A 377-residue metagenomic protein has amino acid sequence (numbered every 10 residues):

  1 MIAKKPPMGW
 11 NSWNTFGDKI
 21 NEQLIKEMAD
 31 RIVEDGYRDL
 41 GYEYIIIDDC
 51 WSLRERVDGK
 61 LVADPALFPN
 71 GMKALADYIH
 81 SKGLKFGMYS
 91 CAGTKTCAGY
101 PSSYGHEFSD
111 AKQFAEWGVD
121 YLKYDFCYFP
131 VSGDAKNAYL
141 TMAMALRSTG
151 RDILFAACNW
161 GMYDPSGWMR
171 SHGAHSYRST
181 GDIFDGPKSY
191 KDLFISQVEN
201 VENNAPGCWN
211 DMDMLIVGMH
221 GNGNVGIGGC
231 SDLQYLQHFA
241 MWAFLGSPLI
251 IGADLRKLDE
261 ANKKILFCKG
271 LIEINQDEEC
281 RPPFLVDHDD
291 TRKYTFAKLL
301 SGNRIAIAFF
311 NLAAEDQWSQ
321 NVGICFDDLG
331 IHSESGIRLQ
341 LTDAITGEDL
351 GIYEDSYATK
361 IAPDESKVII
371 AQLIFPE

Functional and structural regions predicted by a protein language model:
P6-S12, G41-I47, K85-S90, D120-D125 (+7 more regions): Structural recognition of the beta-strand scaffold that forms the well-ordered cores of secreted hydrolase catalytic
W13-T15, C50, C91-K95, C127-F129 (+2 more regions): Active-site beta-loop-alpha junctions enriched in small/polar residues
L24-S132: Aromatic-lined carbohydrate-binding/catalytic grooves of carbohydrate-active enzymes
H106-S109, N137, S148, L154-D254 (+1 more regions): Glycan-recognition surfaces
L236, W242-L245, I250-G252, H288-S333: Carbohydrate-binding surface patches
Q237-D287: Catalytic cores of secreted or luminal carbohydrate-active enzymes
F326-T346: Solvent-exposed beta-hairpin/edge-strand motifs
G351-E377: C-terminal beta-strand-rich structural cap/linker in extracellular carbohydrate-active enzymes
